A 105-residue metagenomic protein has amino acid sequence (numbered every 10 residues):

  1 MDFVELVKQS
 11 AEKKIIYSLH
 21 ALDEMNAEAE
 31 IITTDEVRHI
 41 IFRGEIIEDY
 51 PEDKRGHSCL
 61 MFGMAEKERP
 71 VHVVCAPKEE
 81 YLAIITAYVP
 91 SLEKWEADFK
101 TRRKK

Functional and structural regions predicted by a protein language model:
M1-K105: Ribonuclease/tRNase effector modules and their secretory precursors
